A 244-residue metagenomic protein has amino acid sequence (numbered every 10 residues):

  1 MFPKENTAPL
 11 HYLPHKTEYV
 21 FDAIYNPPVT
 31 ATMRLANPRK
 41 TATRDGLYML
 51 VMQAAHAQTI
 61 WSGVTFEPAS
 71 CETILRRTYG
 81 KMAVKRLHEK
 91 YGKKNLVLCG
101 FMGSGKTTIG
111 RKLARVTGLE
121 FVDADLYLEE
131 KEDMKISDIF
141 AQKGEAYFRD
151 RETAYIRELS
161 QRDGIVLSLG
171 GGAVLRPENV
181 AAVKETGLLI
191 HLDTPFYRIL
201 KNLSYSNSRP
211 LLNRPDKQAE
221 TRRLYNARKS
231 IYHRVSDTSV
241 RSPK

Functional and structural regions predicted by a protein language model:
M1-R44, A173-N179: Rossmann-like adenosine-cofactor binding region
N26, A42-T65, K217-N226: Active-site capping/gating segments
T73-K93, K112, V116, N226-K244: NTP-dependent small-molecule kinase module
L98: Hydrophobic anchor at the beta1->P-loop junction of P-loop NTPases
F101: P-loop (Walker A) phosphate-binding loop of NTP-binding proteins
T107: Walker A/P-loop
L126-A173, P177-K184, S208-P210, R222: ATP-dependent small-molecule kinase phosphotransfer cores that center on conserved nucleotide phosphate-binding segments
E185-S230: A glycine- and Lys/Arg-enriched "phosphate-lid" helix/loop adjacent to the NTP-binding pocket of small-molecule kinases
